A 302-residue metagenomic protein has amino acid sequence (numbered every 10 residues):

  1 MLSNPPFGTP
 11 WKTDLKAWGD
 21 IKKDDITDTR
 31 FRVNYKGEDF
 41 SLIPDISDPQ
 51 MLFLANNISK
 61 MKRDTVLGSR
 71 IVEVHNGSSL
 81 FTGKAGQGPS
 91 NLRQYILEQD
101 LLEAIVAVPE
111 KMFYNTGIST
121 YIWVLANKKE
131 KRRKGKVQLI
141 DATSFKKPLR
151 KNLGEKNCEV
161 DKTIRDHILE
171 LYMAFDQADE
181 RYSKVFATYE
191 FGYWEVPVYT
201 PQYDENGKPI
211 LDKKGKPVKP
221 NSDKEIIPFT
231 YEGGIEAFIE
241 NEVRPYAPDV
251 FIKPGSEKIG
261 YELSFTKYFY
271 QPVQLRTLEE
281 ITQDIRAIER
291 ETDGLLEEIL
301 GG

Functional and structural regions predicted by a protein language model:
L2-E298: A conserved structural/catalytic subdomain of Rossmann-like adenosyl-cofactor enzymes
